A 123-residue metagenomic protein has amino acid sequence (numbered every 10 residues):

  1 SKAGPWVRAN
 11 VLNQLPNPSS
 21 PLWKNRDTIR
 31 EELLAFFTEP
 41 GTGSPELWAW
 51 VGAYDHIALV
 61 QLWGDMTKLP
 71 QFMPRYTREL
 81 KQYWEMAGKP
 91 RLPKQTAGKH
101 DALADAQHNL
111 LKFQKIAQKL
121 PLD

Functional and structural regions predicted by a protein language model:
S1-W50: Conserved non-catalytic scaffold segment of RNase H-like nuclease domains
Q14, E32-E39, I57, Q61 (+2 more regions): Residue-level signal for well-ordered alpha-helical scaffold segments within enzymatic catalytic domains
P21, R75, G98-D101: Pocket-edge positions in alpha/beta enzyme catalytic cores
N25, I29-L33, D55-L59, Y76-E79: Amphipathic alpha-helical interface surfaces
F37, A53-R75: Substrate-recognition/cap helix-loop segment adjacent to the acidic, metal-dependent catalytic center of Asp-based
E46-G52, I57-A58, R91-D123: Acidic, Mg2+-coordinating catalytic module of metal-dependent nucleases/exonucleases that use a two-metal-ion mechanism
L62-D65, M86, K115-K119: Active-site catalytic microenvironments for nucleophilic, acid-base chemistry
Q71-L92: Short, flexible loop segments at boundaries between secondary-structure elements
